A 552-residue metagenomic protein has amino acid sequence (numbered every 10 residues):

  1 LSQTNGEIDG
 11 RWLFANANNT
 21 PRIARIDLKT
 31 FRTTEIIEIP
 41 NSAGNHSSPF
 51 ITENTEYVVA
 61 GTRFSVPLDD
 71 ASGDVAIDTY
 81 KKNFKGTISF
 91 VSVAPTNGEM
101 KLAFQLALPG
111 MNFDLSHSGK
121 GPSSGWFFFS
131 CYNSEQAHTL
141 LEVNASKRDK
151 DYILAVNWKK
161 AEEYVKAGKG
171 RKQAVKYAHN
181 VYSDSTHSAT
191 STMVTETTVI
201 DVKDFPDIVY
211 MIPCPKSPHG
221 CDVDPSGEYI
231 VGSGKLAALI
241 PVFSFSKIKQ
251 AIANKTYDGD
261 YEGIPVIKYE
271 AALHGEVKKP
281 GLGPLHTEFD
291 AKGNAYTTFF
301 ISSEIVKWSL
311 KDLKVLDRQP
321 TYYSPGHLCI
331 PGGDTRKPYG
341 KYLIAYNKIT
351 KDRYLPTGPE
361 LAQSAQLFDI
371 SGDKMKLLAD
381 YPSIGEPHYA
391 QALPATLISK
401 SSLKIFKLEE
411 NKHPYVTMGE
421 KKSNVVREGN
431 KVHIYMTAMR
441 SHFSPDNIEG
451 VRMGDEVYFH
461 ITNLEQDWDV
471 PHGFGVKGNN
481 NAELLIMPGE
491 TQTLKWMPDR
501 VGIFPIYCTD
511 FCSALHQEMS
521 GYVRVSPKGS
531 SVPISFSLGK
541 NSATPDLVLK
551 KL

Functional and structural regions predicted by a protein language model:
L1-N5, N41-I51, L108-K120, S217-G220 (+3 more regions): Repeated scaffold domains used in trafficking and secretory/extracellular systems, primarily beta-propellers
L1-W12, A60-F84, F128-D151, Y164-G170 (+2 more regions): Short, conserved, GDST-rich strand-edge loop motifs in beta-rich repeat architectures
W12-A15, Y57-V59, W126-F129, Y229-G232 (+2 more regions): Conserved beta-propeller blade signature
L28-R32, F90-E99, A155-K176, V181 (+5 more regions): Short loop/turn segments immediately following beta-strands, especially the blade-tip and inter-blade linker loops
I37-N41, F104-M111, Y210-P215, K268 (+3 more regions): Surface loop/turn motifs at the tips and blade-to-blade linkers of beta-strand repeat domains
L343, P356-M418: Blade-level signature of beta-propeller repeat domains, shared across WD40, Kelch, NHL, RCC1 and BNR/Asp-box propellers
V425-E456: N-terminal edge beta-strand
I486-L552: Extracellular/periplasmic metallocenter environments
